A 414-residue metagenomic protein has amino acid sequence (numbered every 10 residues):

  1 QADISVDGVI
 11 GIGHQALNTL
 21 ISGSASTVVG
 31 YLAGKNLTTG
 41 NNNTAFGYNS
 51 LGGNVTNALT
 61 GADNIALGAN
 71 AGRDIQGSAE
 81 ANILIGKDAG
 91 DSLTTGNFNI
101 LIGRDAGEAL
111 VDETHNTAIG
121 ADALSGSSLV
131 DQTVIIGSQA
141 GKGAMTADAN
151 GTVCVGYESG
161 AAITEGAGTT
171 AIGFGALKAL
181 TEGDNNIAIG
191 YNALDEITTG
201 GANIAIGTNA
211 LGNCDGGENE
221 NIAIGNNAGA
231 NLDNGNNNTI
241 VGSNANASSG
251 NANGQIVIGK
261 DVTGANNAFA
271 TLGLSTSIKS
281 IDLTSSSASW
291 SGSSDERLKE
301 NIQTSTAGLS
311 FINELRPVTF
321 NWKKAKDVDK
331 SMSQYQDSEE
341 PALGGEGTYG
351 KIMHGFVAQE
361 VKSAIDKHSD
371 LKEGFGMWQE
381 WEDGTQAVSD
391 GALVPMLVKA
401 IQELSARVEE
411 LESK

Functional and structural regions predicted by a protein language model:
Q1-S294: Glycine- and small/polar-enriched repetitive beta-structure motifs of secreted/surface proteins
S293-K414: Intramolecular chaperone/auto-protease modules of tailspike-like proteins
